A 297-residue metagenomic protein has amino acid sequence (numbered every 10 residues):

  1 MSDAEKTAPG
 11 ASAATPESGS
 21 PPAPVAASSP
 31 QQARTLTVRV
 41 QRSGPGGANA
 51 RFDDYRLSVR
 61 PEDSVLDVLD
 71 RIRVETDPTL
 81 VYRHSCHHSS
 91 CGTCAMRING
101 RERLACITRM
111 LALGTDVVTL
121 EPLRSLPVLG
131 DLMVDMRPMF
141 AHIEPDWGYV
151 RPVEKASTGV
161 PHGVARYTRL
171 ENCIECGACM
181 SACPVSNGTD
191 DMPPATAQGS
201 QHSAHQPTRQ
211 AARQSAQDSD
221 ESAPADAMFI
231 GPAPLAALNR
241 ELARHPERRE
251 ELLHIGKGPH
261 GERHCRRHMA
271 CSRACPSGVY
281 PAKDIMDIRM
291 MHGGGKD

Functional and structural regions predicted by a protein language model:
S2-F140, V164, M180, P184 (+3 more regions): Iron-sulfur-associated redox domains of electron-transfer enzymes in respiratory and anaerobic energy metabolism
D63-P78, E121-D297: Ferredoxin-type iron-sulfur electron-transfer modules in oxidoreductases and energy-metabolism complexes
